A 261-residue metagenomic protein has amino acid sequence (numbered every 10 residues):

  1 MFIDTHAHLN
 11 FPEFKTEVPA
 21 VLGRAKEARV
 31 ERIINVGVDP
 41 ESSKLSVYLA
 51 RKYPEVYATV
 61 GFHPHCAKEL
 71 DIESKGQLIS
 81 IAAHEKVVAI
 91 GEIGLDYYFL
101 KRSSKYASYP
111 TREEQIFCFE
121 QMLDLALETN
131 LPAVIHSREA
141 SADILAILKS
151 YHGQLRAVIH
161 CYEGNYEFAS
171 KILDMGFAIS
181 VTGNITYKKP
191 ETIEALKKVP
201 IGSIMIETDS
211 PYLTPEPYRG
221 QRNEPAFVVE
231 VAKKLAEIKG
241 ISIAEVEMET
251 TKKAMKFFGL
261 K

Functional and structural regions predicted by a protein language model:
M1-K261: Mid-domain alpha/beta scaffold segments of enzyme catalytic cores
